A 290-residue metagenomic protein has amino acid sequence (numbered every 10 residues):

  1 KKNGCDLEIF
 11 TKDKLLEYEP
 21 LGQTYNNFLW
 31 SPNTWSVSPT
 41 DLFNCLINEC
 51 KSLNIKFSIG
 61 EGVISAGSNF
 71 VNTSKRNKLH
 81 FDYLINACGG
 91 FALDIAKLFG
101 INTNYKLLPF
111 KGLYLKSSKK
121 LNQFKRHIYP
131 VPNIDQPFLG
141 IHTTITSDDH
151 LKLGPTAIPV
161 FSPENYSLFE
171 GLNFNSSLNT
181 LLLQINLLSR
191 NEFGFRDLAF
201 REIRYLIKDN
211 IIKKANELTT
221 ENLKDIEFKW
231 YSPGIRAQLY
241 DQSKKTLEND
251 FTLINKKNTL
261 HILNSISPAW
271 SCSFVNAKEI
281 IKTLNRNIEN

Functional and structural regions predicted by a protein language model:
K1-L53, S58, S65-A66, E170-S189: Flavin (FAD/FMN) cofactor-binding and adjacent substrate-gating region of FAD-dependent oxidoreductase domains
Y18-Y25, A66-T73, L79, Y240-L247: A short, glycine/Asx- and small/polar-enriched loop/turn that sits immediately N-terminal to a beta-strand
L29-G67, N72-S74, K78-Y83, A87-D94 (+1 more regions): Helical element adjacent to the flavin cofactor pocket in flavoenzyme catalytic cores
W35, P39, F43, C88 (+6 more regions): Generic structural signal for well-ordered, non-membrane alpha-helical segments in soluble metabolic enzymes
V63-A66, T143, D250-N255: Short, exposed beta-strand/loop patches in secreted or surface proteins that constitute
A66, R76-F174: Flavin-dependent oxidoreductases
N102-N104, L121, T146-D148, L153-P233: Flavin-binding catalytic cores
L188-E289: C-terminal catalytic lobe of FAD-dependent flavoproteins
